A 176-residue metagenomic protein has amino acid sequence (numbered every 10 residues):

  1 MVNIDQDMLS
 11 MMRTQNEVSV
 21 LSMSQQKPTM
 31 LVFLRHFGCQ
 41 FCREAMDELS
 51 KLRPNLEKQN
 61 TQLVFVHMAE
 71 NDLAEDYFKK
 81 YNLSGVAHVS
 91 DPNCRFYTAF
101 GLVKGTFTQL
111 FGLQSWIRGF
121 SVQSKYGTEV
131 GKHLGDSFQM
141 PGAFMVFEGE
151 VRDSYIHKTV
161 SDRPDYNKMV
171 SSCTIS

Functional and structural regions predicted by a protein language model:
M1, D7, R53-P54, Q62-V64 (+1 more regions): Domain-level signature for proteins that mediate thiol-based redox and metal-cofactor handling
I4-T29: A short beta-strand-turn-helix
L21-L49, Q62: Short active-site neighborhood of thiol/selenol oxidoreductases, capturing the structured segment around
L34, H67, F147: Short beta-strand/turn micro-motifs composed of small residues that flank or help shape donor/cofactor-binding pockets
H36-F37, A69, H157: Residue-level signal for short, function-critical loop segments
A45-T98: Structural microenvironment flanking redox-active thiols in thiol-disulfide oxidoreductases
G85, D91-S161: Thiol/selenol-based redox catalytic cores and closely related redox-interacting motifs
S161-T174: A short, polar/charged loop-to-alpha-helix boundary motif
